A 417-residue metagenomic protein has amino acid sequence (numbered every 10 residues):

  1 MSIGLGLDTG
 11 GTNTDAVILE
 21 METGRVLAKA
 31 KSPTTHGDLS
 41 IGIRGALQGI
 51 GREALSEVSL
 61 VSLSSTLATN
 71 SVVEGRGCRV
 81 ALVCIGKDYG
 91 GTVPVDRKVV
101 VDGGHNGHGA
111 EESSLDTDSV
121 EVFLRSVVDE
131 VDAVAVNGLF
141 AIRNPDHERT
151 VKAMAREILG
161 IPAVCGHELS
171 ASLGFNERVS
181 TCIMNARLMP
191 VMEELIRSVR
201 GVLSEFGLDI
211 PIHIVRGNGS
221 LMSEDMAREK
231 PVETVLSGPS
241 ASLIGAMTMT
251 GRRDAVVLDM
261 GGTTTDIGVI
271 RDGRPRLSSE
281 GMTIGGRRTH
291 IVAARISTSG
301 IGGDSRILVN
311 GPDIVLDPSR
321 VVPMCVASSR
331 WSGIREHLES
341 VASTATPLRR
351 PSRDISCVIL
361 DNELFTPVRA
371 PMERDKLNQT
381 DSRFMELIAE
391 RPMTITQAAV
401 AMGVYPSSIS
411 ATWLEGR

Functional and structural regions predicted by a protein language model:
M1-R417: N-terminally biased helix-coil "hinge/interface" segments that flank
